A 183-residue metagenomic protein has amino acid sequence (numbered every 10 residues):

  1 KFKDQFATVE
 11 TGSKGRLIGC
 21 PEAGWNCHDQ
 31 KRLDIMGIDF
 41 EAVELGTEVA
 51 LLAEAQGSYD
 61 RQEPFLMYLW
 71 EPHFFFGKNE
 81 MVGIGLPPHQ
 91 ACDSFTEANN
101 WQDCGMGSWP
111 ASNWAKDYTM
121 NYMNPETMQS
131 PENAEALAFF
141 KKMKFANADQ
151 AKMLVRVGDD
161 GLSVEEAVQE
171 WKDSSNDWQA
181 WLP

Functional and structural regions predicted by a protein language model:
K1-I18: A conserved helix-loop-strand patch within extracytoplasmic ligand-binding domains of the periplasmic binding
K3-F6, R32-L33, K172: Hydrophobic, Leu/Ile/Phe/Ala-enriched alpha-helical segments that form helix-helix packing faces
T11, A42-L45, M67, K152-R156 (+1 more regions): Surface-exposed patches in mature extracellular/periplasmic domains of secreted proteins
L17-I18, H28, R32-G37, E41-A151: Flexible, solvent-exposed loop/hinge segments that line or gate ligand/substrate-binding clefts
E22: Glycine-rich anion/phosphate-binding loop at the beta-strand->alpha-helix junction
T127-M128, L137-P183: C-terminal functional modules
